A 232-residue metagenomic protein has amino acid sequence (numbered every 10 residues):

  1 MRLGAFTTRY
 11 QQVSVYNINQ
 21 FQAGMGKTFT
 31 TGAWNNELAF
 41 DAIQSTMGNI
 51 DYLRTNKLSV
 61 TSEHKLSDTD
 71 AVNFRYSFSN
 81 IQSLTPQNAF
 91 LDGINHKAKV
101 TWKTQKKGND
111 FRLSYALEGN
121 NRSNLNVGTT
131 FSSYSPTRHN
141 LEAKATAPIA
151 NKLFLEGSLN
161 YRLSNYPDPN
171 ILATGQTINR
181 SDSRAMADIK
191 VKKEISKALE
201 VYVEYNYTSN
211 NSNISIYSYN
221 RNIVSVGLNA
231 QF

Functional and structural regions predicted by a protein language model:
M1-F232: Gram-negative and organellar
